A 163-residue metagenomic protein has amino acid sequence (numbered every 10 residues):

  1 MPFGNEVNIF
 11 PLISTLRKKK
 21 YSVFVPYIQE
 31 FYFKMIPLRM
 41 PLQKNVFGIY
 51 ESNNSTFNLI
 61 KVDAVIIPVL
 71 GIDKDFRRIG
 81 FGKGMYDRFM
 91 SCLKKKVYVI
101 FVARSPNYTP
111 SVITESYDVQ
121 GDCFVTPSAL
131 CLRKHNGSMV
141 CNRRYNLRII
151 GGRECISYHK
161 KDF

Functional and structural regions predicted by a protein language model:
M1-K61: N-terminal active-site beta-alpha-beta segment that forms phosphate/nucleotide-binding and substrate-recognition loops
P2-N5, L70-K74: Short glycine-rich anion-binding loops that position phosphate/pyrophosphate groups of nucleotides and phosphorylated
S14, F81-Y86: Charged helix-capping and loop-helix junction motifs
V23, I66, G82, F124: Residue-level signal for inorganic ion chemistry
F31-P37, R77-I79, C141-N142: Short, well-ordered strand-loop elements centered on a beta-strand within folded domains, enriched for acidic residues
S52, I67-L70: A structured binding-face within diverse protein domains that lines the active/interaction site
I60-V65, K74-R77, R88-F163: Surface-exposed, charge/polar-rich loops and edge strands
